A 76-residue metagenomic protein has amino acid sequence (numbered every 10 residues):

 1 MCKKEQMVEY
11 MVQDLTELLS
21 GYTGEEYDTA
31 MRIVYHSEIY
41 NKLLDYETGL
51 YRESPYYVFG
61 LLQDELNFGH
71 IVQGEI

Functional and structural regions predicted by a protein language model:
M1-I76: C-terminal alpha-helical interaction appendages
